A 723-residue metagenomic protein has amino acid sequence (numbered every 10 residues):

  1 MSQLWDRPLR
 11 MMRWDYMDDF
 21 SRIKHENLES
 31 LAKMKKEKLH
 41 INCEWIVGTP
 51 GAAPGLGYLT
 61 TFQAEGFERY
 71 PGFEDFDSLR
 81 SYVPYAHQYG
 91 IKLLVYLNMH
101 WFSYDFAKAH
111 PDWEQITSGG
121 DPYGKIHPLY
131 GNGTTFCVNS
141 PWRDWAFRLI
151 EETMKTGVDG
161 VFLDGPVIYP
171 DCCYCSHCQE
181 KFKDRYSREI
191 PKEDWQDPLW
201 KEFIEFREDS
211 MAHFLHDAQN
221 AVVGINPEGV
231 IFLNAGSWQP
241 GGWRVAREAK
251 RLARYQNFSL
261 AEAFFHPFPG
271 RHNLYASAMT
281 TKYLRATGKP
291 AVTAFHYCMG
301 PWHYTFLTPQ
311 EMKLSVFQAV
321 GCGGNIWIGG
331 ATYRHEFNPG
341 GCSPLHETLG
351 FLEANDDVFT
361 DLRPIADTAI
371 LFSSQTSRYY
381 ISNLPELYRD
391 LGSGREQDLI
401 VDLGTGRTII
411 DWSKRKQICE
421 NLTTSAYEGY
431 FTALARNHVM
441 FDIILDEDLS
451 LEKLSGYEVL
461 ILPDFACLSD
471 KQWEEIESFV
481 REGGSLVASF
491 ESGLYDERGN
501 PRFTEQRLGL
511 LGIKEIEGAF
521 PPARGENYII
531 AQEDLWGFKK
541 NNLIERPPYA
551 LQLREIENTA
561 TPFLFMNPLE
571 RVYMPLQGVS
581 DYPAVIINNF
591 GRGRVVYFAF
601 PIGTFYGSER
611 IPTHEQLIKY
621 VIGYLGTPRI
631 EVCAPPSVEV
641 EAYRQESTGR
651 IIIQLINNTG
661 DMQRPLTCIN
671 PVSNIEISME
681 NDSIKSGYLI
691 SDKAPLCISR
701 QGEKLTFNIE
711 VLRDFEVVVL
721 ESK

Functional and structural regions predicted by a protein language model:
S2-R7, R13-Y16, M34-N42, V47-P50 (+13 more regions): Hydrophobic targeting/anchoring helices
D18-K38, T61-I91, D144-W145, S210-F214 (+2 more regions): Aromatic- and glycine-enriched glycan-recognition loops and surfaces that form the carbohydrate-binding subsites
K24-L28, I46, L56, R415-F503 (+3 more regions): Helical hinge/lid and interdomain linker segments adjacent to catalytic or ligand-binding clefts that mediate domain
L31-S81, W101-Y130, P170-F182, R244-F258 (+4 more regions): Aromatic-lined carbohydrate-binding/catalytic grooves of carbohydrate-active enzymes
L79, V95, M99-T156, C173 (+4 more regions): Active-site-adjacent "subsite" loops/lids of carbohydrate-active enzymes
A466-N542, P568, I602, S608 (+1 more regions): A glycine-rich, often tryptophan-bearing local segment used as a flexible ligand/cofactor-contacting loop or short
Y549-L551, D661-S683: Surface-exposed beta-strand/loop patches in extracellular or lumenal glycoproteins
R650-N657: Short, well-ordered beta-strand segments enriched in hydrophobic/aromatic residues
